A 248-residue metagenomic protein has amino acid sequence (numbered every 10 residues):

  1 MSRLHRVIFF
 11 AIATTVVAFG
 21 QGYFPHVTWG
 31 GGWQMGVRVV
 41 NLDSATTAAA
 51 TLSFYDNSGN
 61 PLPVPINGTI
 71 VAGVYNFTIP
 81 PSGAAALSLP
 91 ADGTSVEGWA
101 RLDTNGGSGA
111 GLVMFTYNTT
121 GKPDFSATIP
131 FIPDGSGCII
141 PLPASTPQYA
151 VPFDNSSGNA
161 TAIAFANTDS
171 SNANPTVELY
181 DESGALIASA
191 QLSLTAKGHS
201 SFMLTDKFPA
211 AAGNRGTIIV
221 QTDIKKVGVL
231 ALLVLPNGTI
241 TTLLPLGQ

Functional and structural regions predicted by a protein language model:
M1-R6: Positively charged n-region of N-terminal signal peptides that target proteins for export
V7-A18: Bacterial N-terminal signal peptides
F19-Q248: Gly/Pro-rich, tryptophan- and cysteine-flecked surface segments typical of secreted/extracellular proteins
